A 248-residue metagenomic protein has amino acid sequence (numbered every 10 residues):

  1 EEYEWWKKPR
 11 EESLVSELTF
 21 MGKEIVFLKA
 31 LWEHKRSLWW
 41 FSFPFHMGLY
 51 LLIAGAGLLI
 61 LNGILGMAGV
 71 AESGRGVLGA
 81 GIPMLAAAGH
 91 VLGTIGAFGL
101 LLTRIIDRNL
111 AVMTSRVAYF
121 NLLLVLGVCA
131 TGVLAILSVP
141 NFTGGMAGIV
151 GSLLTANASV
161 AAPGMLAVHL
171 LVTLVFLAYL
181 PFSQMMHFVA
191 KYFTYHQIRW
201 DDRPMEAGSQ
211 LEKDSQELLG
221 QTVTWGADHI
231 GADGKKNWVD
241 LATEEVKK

Functional and structural regions predicted by a protein language model:
E1-E24, D202, E206: Membrane-interface amphipathic/juxtamembrane segments adjacent to transmembrane helices
L28-G164, V168, Y179-R203, K213-K248: Long, contiguous internal "core" modules enriched in hydrophobic/ aromatic residues
L170-T173: Helix-loop elements that line ligand-binding/catalytic pockets
G208-Q210: C-terminal end-helix/capping segment
